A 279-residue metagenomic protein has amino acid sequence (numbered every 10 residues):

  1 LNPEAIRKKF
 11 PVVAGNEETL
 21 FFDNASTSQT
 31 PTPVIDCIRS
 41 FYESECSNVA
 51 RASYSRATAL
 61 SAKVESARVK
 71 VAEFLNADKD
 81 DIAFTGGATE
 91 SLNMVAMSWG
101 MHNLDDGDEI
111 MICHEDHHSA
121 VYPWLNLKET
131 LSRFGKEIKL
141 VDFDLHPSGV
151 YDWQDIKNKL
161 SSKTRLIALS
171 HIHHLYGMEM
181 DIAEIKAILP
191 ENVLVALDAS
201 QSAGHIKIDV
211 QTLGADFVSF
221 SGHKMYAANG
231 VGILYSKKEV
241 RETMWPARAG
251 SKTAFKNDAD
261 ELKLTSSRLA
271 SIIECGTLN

Functional and structural regions predicted by a protein language model:
L1-N279: Pyridoxal 5′-phosphate
